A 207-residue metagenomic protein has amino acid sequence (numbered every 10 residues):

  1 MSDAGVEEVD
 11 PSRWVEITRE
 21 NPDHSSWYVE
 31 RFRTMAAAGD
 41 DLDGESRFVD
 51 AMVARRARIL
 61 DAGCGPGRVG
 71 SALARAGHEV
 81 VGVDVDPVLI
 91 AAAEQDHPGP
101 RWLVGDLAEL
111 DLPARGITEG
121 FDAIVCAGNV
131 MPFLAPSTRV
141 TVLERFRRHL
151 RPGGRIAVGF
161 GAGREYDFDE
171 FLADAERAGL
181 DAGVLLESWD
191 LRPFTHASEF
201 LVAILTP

Functional and structural regions predicted by a protein language model:
S2-R55: Conserved class I S-adenosyl-L-methionine
R56-G65: Conserved class I S-adenosyl-L-methionine
P66-D111: Class I SAM-dependent methyltransferase SAM/SAH-binding core
L112-A123: A short acidic, Gly/Pro-enriched loop at the edge of an enzyme's catalytic core that lines a small-molecule cofactor
D122-S137: A short SAM/SAH-binding and catalytic strip from SAM-dependent methyltransferases
V140-P152: A short glycine-rich, Lys/Arg-flanked "PGG" loop and its adjoining helix->strand segment in the class I
G153-F160: Conserved beta-strand signature within the Rossmann-like core of class I S-adenosyl-L-methionine
D174, L180-P207: Class I S-adenosyl-L-methionine
